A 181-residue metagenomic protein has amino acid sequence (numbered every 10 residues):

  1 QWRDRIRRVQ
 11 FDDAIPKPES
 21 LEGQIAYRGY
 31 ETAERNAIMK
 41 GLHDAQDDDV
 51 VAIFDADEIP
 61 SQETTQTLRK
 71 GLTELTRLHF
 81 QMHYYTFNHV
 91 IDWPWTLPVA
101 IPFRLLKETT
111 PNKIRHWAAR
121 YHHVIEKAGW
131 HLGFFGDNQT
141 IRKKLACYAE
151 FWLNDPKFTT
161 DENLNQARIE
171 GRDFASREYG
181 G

Functional and structural regions predicted by a protein language model:
Q1: SAM cofactor-binding core of SAM-dependent methyltransferases, primarily the Rossmann-like beta-alpha-beta module
D4-F11, P18-D44, I59-G181: Catalytic-site signature of metal-activated, phosphate-bearing donor transferases, centered on the GT-A/GT-A-like
V51: Short aromatic/hydrophobic "clamp" motif used to bind/position activated sugar donors
F54-D55: Active-site acidic Asp-centered loop
